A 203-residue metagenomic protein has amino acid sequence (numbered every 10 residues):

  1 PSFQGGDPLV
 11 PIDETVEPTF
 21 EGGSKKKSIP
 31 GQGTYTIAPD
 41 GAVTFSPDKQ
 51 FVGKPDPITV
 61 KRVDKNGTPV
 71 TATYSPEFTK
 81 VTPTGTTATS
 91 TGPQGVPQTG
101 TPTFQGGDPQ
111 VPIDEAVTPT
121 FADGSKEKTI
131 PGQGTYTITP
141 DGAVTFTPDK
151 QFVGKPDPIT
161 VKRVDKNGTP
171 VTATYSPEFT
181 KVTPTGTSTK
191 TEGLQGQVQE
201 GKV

Functional and structural regions predicted by a protein language model:
P1-A42, S46, A72-Y74, F78 (+5 more regions): Surface-exposed or secretory-pathway low-complexity segments enriched in glycine-proline and Ser/Thr/acidic residues
V10-I12, V52-K54, V70, V111-I113 (+2 more regions): Short loop/turn segments at connectors of secondary-structure elements within structured domains
P39, V52, Q94, P140 (+2 more regions): Surface-exposed loops/turns
S46-V52, T147-V153: Short, surface-exposed loop/turn segments at beta-strand-coil junctions that are enriched for proline with nearby
G53-N66, G154-K166: A short beta-strand micro-motif common to beta-rich folds, especially ectodomain repeats
N66-V81, N167-V182: C-terminal edge beta-strand
T84-G95, T185-Q197: Short, solvent-exposed loop/edge segments of extracellular or virion-exposed proteins
